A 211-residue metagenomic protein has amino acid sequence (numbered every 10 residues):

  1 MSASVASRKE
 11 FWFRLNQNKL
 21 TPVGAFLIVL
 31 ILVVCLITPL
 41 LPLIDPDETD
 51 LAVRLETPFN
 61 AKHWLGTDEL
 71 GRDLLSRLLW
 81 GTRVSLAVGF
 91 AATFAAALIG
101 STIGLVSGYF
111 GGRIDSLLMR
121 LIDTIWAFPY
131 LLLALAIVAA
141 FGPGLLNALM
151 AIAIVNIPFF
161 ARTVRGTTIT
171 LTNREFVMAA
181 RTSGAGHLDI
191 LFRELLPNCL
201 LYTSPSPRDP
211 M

Functional and structural regions predicted by a protein language model:
M1-S101, L105-V106, G112-R113, L131: Gly/Trp-centered helix-boundary motif
V29, L78, F90, F94 (+4 more regions): Residue-level signature of the transmembrane alpha-helical core of multi-pass small-molecule transporters
I31-L32, N156, N198: Residue-level recognition of pore/gate-forming positions within transmembrane alpha-helices of multi-pass
W64, D68, L74, L98-T102 (+2 more regions): Generic hydrophobic transmembrane alpha-helix motif, especially the helices
L74-G81, L86, L121, V164 (+4 more regions): Short hydrophobic alpha-helical segments within the ABC transporter permease transmembrane module
Y202-M211: Single conserved hydrophobic/aromatic residue that forms the stacking wall/gate of nucleotide- or nucleobase-binding
